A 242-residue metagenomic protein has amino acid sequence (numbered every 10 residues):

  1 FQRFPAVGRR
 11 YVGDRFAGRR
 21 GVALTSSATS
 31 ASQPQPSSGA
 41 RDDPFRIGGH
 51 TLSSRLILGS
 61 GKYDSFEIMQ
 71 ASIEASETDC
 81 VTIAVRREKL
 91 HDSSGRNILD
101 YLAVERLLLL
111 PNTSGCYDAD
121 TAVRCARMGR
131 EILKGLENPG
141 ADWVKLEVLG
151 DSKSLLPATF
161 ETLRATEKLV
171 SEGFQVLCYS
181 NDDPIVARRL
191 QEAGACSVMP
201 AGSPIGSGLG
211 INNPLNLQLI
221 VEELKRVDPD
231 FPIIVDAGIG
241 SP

Functional and structural regions predicted by a protein language model:
F1-G8: N-terminal chloroplast transit peptides
T25-G59, N97: N-terminal amphipathic alpha-helix/helix-capping segment at the start of soluble metabolic enzymes
P34, G39-A40, A75-T78, H91 (+1 more regions): Compositionally biased, non-globular sequence tracts
P44-I47, Y63-C80, R96, D100-V104 (+1 more regions): Alpha/beta enzyme core
C80-R87: A short beta-strand-loop structural module common to alpha/beta enzyme folds
R87, H91-P111: Metabolite-binding pocket within alpha/beta catalytic cores that recognizes anionic/polar moieties
